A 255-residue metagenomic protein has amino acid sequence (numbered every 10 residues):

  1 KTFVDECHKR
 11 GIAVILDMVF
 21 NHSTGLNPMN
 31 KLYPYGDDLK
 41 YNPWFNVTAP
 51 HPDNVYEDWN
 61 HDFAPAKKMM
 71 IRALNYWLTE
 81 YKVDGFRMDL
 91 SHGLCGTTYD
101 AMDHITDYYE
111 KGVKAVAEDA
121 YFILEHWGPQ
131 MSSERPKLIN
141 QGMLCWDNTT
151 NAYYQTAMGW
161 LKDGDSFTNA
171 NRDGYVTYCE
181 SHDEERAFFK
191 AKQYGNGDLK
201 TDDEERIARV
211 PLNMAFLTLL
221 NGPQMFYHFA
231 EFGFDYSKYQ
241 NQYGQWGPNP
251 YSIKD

Functional and structural regions predicted by a protein language model:
K1-K82, L90-A101, I105-A117, Y121: Substrate-binding/active-site clefts of carbohydrate-active enzymes
H8-R10, A73, T79, L90-S181 (+4 more regions): Active-site-proximal helices and loops of the catalytic beta/alpha 8
G25-L32, E134-R135, F188-K190, F229 (+1 more regions): Short, solvent-exposed loop/turn and secondary-structure capping segments
W59, D198-L199, Y251-K254: Glycine- and acidic
E184: Extended, charge-rich helix/loop segments that form flexible, surface "patches" used to engage negatively charged
A187-D203: Short, basic, glycine/proline-bearing loop/turn elements
